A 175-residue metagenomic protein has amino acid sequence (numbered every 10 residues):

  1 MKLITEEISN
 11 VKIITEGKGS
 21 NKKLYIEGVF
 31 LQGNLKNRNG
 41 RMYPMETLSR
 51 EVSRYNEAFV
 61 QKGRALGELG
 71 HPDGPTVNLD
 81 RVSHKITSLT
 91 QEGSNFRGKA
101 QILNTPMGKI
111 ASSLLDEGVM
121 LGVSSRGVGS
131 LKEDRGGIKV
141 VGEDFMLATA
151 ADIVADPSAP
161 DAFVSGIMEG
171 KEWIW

Functional and structural regions predicted by a protein language model:
M1-K62: Polar/acidic, low-complexity leader/linker segments enriched in S/T/G and N/D
L3, K12-G28, A65-E68, N78 (+1 more regions): Residue microenvironments linked to proteolytic maturation and disulfide-stabilized extracellular modules
L35, D73-P75, N104-P106: Short, charged/polar surface micro-motifs in flexible loops or helix N-caps
M45, D73-T76, S158: Generic low-complexity segments that are intrinsically disordered, proline-rich and/or Lys/Arg-biased
E57-T76: Amphipathic interaction/junction segments at domain boundaries or subunit interfaces
